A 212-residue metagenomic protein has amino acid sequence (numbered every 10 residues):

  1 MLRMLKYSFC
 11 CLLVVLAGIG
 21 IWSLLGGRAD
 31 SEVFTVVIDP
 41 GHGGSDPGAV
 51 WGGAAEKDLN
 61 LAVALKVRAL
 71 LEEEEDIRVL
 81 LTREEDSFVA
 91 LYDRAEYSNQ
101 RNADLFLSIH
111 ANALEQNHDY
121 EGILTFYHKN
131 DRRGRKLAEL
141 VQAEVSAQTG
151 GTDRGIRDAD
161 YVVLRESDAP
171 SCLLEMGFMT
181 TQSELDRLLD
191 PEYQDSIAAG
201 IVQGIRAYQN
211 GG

Functional and structural regions predicted by a protein language model:
M1-Y7: Positively charged n-region of N-terminal signal peptides that target proteins for export
Y7-S23: Hydrophobic membrane-insertion alpha-helices, especially the h-region of bacterial N-terminal signal peptides
G18-I19, R83, D119, G150 (+2 more regions): A generic, residue-level signal for flexible/boundary positions that often mark functional hotspots
W22-A143, A147: Catalytic-core regions of hydrolytic enzymes
V37, S108, E115-Q116, R157-G212: Active-site-adjacent mobile loop/cap segments within catalytic or ligand-binding domains
R68, Q142-T149, A198, V202-Q209: Short amphipathic alpha-helical signal-transduction/dimerization elements
I77, T152, Q209-G212: Surface-exposed helix-capping loop/turn segments at secondary-structure junctions
R132, K136-M176: Catalytic cores of processing enzymes, dominated by hydrolases/peptidases, characterized by acidic/His-rich
